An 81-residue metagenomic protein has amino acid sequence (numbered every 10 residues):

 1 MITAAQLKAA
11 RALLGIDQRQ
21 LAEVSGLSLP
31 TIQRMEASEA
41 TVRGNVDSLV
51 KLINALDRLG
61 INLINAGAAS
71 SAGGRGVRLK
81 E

Functional and structural regions predicted by a protein language model:
M1-I2: A detector for short, charged/polar N-terminal pre-domain segments
Q6, T31-R34, G76: Residue-level recognition of specific faces of alpha-helices
L7-Q20, E81: Short basic helix-loop element that most often maps to the first helix and adjoining turn of HTH DNA-binding modules
A10, V24, M35: Residues in the recognition helix of alpha-helical DNA-binding motifs
V24, N45, A69: Residue-level "edge-of-site" marker
L27-G44: Recognition helix of helix-turn-helix/homeodomain-like DNA-binding domains that insert into the DNA major groove
V46-L63: DNA major-groove recognition helix of helix-turn-helix/homeodomain DNA-binding modules
I61-E81: Helix-turn-helix/homeodomain-like alpha-helical modules used for DNA recognition and transcription-factor dimerization
